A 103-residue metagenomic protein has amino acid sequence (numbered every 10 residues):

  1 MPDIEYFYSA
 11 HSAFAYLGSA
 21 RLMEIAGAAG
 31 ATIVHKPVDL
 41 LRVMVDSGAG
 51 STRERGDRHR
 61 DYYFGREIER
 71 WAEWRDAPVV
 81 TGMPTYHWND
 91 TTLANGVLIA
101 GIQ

Functional and structural regions predicted by a protein language model:
M1-E5: Extreme N-terminal starter segment of soluble prokaryotic enzymes
A10, G18-Q103: Structural alpha/beta surface segment adjacent to cysteine/selenocysteine redox centers across thiol/disulfide enzymes
A13: Active-site glycine- and acidic-residue-rich loops that bind and position anionic ligands or nucleotide-like cofactors
